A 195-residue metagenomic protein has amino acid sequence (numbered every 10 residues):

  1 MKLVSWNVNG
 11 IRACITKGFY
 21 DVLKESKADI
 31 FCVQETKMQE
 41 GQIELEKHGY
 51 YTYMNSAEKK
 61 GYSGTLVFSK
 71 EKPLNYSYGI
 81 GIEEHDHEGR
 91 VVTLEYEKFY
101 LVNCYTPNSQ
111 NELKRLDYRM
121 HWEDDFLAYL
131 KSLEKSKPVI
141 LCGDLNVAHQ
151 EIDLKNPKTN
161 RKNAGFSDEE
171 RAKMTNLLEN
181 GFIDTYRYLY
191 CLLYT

Functional and structural regions predicted by a protein language model:
M1-K47, Y51, A57, Y62: N-terminal, active-site-proximal structural segment of metallo-dependent hydrolase catalytic domains
M1-N9, K98-Q110, C142: Active-site-proximal beta-strand elements of phosphoester/diester hydrolases
N7, L23-G41, L101, L130-E151 (+1 more regions): Active-site beta-strand/loop signature of hydrolases that rely on acidic residues for catalysis
K37, I43-S109: Structured beta-strand-rich core segments of catalytic domains in phosphoester-bond hydrolases
G81-I82, P107-E123, K158-N163: Surface-exposed cleft-lining segments at the edges of enzyme active sites
L116-S136: A long, amphipathic alpha-helix that forms part of the scaffold/cap immediately adjacent to metal-dependent active
P138-L141, L145-F182, Y186-R187: A contiguous pocket-lining binding segment that forms or flanks enzyme active sites
Y194-T195: Conserved small/polar residues in nucleotide/adenosyl-binding loops
